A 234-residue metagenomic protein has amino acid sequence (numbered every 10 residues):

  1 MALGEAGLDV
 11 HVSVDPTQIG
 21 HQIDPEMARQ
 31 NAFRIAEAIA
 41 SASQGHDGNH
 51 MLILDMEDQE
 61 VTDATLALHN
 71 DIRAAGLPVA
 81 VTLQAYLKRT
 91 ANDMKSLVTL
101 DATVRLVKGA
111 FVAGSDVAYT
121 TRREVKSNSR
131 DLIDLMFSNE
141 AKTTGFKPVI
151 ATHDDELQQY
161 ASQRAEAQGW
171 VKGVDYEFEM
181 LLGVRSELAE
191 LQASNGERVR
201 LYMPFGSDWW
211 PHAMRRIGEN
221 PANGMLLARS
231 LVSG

Functional and structural regions predicted by a protein language model:
M1-G234: Positively charged, amphipathic and often flexible ligand-engagement surfaces
